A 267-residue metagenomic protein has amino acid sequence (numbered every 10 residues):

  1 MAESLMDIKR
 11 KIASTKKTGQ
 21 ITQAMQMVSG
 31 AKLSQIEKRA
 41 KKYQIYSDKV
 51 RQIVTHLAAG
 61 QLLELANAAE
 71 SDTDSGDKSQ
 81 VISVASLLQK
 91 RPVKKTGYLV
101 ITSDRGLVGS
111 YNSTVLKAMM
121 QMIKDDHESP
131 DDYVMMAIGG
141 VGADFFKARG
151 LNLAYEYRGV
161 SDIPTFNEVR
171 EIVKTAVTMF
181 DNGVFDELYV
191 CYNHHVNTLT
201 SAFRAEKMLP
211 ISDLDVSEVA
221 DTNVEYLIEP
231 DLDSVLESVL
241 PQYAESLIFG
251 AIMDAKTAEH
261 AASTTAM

Functional and structural regions predicted by a protein language model:
M1-M267: C-terminal beta-strand-loop-alpha-helix "lid" module of Rossmann-like NAD(P)-dependent dehydrogenases
